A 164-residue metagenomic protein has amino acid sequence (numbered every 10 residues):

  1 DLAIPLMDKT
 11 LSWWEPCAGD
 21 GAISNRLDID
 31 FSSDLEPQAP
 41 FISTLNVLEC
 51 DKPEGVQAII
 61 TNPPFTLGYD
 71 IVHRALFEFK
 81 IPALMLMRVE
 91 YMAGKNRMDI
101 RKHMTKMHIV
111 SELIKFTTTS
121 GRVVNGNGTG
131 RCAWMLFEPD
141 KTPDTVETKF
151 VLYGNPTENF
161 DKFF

Functional and structural regions predicted by a protein language model:
D1-F164: Class I S-adenosyl-L-methionine-dependent methyltransferase catalytic core
